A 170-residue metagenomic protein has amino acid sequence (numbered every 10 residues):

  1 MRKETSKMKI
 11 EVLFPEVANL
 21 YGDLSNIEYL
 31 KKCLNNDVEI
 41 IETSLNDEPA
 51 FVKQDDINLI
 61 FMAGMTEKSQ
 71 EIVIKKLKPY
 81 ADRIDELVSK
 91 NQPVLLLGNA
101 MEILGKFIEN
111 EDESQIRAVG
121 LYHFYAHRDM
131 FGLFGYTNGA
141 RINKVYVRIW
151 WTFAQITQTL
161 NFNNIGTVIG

Functional and structural regions predicted by a protein language model:
M1-E86: N-terminal beta1-alpha1 cap of cysteine-dependent amidohydrolase-like domains
M1-V12, R128-G170: Amide-donor transfer/coupling interface in amidating biosynthetic enzymes
P15-E16, G22-N26, E42, T66-E67 (+4 more regions): Residue-level signal for functionally critical sites in structured catalytic/ligand-binding pockets
D23-E28, C33, I60, L104-F107 (+6 more regions): Surface-exposed loop/turn and secondary-structure junction residues enriched for glycine/proline
L30, I40, I60-M62, L104 (+3 more regions): Generic structural hydrophobic/aromatic packing signal, biased to beta-strands
D37-E39, S114, N164-I165: Short, charged/polar low-complexity linear motifs in solvent-exposed/disordered segments
E67-V145: Cysteine-nucleophile active-site neighborhood
